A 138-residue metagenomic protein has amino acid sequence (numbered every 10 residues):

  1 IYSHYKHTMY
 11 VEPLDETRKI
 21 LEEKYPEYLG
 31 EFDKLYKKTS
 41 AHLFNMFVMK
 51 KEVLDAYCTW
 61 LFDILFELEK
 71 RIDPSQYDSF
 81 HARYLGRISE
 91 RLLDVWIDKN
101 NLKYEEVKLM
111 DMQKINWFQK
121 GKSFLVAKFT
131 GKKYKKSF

Functional and structural regions predicted by a protein language model:
I1-F138: ER/Golgi luminal nucleotide-sugar-dependent glycosyltransferases, focusing on the catalytic module
